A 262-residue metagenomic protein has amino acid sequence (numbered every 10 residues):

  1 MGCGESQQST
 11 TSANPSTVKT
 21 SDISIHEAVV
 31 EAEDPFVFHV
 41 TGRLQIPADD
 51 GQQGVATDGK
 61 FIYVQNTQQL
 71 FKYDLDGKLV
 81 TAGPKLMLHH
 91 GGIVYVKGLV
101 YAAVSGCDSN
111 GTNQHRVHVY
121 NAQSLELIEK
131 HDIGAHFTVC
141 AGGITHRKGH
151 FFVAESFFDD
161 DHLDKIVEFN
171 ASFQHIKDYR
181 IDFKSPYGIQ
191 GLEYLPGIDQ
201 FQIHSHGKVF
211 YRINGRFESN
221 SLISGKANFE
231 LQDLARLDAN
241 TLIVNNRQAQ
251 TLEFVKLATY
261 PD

Functional and structural regions predicted by a protein language model:
S24-D49: A short helix->beta-strand "capping" segment at the edge of beta-propeller domains
H39-I46, K78-P84, E126-G134, Q174-F183 (+1 more regions): A short beta-strand motif characteristic of beta-propeller blades
T41-Q68, H89-G92: Beta-strand-rich domains and repeat architectures in extracellular enzymes and scaffolds, especially beta-propellers
D49-G54, M87-K97, A135-H146, K184-Y194 (+1 more regions): Repeated scaffold domains used in trafficking and secretory/extracellular systems, primarily beta-propellers
G59-K60, K97-G98, K148-H150, G197-D199 (+1 more regions): Short coil/turn segments that connect the beta-strands within blades of beta-propeller domains
L70-F71, S109-H118, D160-V167, K208-I213 (+1 more regions): Structural motif
D74-K78, N121-L125, N170-Q174, N214-E218 (+1 more regions): Short loop/turn segments that connect beta-strands within beta-propeller blades
K78-H115: Blade-loop segments of beta-propeller domains
